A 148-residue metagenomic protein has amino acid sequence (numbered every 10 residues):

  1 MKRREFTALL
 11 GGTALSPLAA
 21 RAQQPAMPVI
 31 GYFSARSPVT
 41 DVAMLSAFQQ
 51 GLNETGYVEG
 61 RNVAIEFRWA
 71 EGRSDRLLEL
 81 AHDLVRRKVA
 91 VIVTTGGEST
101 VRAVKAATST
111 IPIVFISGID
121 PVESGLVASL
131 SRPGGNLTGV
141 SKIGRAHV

Functional and structural regions predicted by a protein language model:
M1-H147: Short hydrophobic alpha-helices and adjacent helix-cap/hinge residues
